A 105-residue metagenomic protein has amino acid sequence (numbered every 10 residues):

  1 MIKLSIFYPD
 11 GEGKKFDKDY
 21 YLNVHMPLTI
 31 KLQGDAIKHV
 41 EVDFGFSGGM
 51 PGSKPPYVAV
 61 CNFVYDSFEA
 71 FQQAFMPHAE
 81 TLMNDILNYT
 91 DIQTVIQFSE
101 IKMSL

Functional and structural regions predicted by a protein language model:
M1-L105: Macromolecular interaction modules
